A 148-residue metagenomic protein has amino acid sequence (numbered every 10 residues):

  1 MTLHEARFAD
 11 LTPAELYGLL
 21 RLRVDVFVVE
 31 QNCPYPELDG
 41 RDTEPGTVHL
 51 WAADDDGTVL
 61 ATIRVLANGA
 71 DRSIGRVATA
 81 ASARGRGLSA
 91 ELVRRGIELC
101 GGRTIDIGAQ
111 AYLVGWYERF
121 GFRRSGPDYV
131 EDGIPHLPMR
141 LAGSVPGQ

Functional and structural regions predicted by a protein language model:
M1-D42, W51-T58, Q148: Short amphipathic alpha-helix that is part of the acyltransferase structural core
E44, A70, E131-P135: Short acidic/glycine-enriched loop/turn segments that link adjacent beta-strands
W51, T58-L66, D71-A78: Conserved beta-strand in the GNAT
T79, R84-E98: Conserved acetyl-CoA-binding loop-helix of GNAT-fold acetyltransferases
V93, E98-A111: Conserved GNAT acetyl-CoA-binding A-motif
D106-G108, E118, R123-R140: Conserved catalytic-core motifs of GNAT/GCN5-like acyltransferases
A142-Q148: Generic C-terminal helix-cap and adjacent flexible tail
